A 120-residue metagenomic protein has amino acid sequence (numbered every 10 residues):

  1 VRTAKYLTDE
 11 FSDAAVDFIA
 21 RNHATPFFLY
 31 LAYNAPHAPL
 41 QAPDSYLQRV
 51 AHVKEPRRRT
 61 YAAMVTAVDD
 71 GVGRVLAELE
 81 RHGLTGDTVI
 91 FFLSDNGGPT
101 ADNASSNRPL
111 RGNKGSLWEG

Functional and structural regions predicted by a protein language model:
V1-D9, V50-A67: The substrate-binding groove and active-site-proximal loops of carbohydrate-active enzymes, especially glycoside
V1-K5, A32, G73, A77-E80 (+1 more regions): Short intrinsically disordered, low-complexity coil segments enriched in acidic
D9-A20, D69, G73: Amphipathic, non-transmembrane alpha-helical secondary structure
E10, T60-A63, A67-D70, G86-V89 (+1 more regions): Generic recognition of stable, solvent-exposed alpha-helical segments in well-folded globular domains
D13-Y61, P99, N107: Active-site His/acidic residue clusters
A15, F27-A32, V65, V72 (+2 more regions): Beta-strand elements within well-structured catalytic alpha/beta cores of enzymes that handle phosphate/sulfate esters
A20-A24, G73, A77-L84: Sec-exported extracytoplasmic/periplasmic mature domains
P39-A42, V53, A77-G120: Histidine-centered active-site microenvironments of extracellular/periplasmic hydrolases and transferases
